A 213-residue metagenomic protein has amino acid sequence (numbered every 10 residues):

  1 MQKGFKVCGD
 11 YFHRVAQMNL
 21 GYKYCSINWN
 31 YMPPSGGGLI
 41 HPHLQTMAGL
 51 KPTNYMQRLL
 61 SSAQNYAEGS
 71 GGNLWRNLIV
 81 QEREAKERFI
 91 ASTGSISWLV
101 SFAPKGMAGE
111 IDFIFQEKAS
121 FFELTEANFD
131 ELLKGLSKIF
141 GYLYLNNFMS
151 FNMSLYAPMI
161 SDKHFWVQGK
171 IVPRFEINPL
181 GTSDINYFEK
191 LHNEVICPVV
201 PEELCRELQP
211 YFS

Functional and structural regions predicted by a protein language model:
M1-S213: HIT superfamily nucleotide-processing domains
